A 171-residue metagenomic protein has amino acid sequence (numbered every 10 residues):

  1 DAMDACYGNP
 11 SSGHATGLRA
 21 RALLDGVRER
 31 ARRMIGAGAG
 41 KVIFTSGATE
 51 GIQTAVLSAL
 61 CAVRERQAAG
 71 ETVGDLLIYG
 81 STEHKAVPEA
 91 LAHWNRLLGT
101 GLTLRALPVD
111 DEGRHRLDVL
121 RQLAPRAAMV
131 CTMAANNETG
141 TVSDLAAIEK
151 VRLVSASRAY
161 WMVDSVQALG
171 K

Functional and structural regions predicted by a protein language model:
D1-K171: Pyridoxal 5′-phosphate
